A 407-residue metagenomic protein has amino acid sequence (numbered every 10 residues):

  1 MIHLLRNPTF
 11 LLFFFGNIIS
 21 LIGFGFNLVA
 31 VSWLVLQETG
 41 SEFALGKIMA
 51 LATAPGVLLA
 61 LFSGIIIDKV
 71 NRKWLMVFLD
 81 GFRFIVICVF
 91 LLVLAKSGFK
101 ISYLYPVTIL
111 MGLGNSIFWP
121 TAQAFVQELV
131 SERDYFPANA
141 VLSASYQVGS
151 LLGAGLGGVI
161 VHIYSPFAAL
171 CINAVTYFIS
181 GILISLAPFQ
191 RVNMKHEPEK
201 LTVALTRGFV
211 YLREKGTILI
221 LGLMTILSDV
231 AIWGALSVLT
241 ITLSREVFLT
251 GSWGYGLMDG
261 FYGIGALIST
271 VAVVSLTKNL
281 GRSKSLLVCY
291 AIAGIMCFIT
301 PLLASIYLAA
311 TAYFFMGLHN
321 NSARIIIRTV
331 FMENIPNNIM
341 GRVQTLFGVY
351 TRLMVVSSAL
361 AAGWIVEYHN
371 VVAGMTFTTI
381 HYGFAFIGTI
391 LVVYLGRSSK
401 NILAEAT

Functional and structural regions predicted by a protein language model:
M1-P55, V210, E214-Y262: Helix-loop boundary and gating motifs at the non-cytosolic
F10-F13, V29, A44-I48, V57 (+9 more regions): Alpha-helical transmembrane segments and their helix-entry boundary regions
L11-L28, M49-I67, N71-V86, Y103-V161 (+6 more regions): Substrate-agnostic recognition of the 12-TM MFS/MFS-like secondary transporter fold
F24, G40, A50, G56 (+4 more regions): Short, conserved catalytic or interaction motifs in soluble domains
S32, I87-L94, G157, V161 (+6 more regions): Structural signal for membrane-spanning alpha-helices in multi-pass inner-membrane proteins, emphasizing helix cores
S32-E38, F90-K96, L152-I172, E246-V247 (+1 more regions): Transmembrane alpha-helix termini and helix-breaking/packing motifs in multi-pass membrane transporters
L58, K69, L75, V89 (+4 more regions): C-terminal transmembrane bundle of multi-pass solute transporters/carriers
A124, E128, P166, L170-K200 (+1 more regions): Helix-loop junctions on the cytosolic side of multi-pass membrane transporters, especially the intracellular loop
